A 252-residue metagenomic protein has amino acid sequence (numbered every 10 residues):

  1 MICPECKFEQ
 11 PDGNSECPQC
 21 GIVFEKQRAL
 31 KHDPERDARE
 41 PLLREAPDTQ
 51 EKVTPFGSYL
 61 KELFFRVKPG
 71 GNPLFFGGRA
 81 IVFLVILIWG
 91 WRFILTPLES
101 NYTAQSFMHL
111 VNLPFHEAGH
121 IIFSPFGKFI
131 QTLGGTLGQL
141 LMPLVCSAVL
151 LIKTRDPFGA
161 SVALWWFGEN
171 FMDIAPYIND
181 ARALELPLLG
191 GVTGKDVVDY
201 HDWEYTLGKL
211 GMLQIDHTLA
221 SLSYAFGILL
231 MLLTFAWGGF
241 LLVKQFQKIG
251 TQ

Functional and structural regions predicted by a protein language model:
M1-D37: Cys/His-rich metal-coordination motifs, chiefly Zn-binding "fingers/knuckles"
D12, F107-L110, F126, T218: Hydrophobic alpha-helical context, especially transmembrane and signal-peptide helices
C17, F115, Q131: Short glycine- and Lys/Arg-enriched binding-loop motifs that mark or flank ligand-binding interfaces
A29-H32, L43-R44, L144-V145, L232-L233: Alpha-helix boundary/capping detector
P41-N72: N-terminal juxtamembrane cytosolic/stromal segments of multi-pass membrane proteins
E62-S100, F129-Q252: Metalloprotease/metallohydrolase-associated module, dominated by Zn2+-dependent proteases
E99-N112: Short pre-active-site segment immediately N-terminal to the catalytic Zn-binding motif
H109-S124, G135: Active-site recognition of the HExxH zinc-binding catalytic motif
